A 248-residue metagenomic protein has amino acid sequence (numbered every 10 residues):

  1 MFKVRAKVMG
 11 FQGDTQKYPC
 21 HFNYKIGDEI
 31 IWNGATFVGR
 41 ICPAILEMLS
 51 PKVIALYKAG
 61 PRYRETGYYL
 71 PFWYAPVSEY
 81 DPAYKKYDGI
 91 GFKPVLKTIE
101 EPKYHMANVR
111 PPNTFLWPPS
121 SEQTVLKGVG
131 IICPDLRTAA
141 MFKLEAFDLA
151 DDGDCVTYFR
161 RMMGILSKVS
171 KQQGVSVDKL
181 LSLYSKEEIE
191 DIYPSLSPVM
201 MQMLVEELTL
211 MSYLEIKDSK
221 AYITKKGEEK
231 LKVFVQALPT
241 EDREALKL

Functional and structural regions predicted by a protein language model:
P19-R40, Y193: Short, flexible N-terminal segments of the mature chain
Y57-A150, L248: Glycine- and charge-enriched low-complexity intrinsically disordered segments
F147-D178: Short alpha-helical segments that sit at the start of domains
G174-Y193: Short acidic, hydrophobic short linear motifs in intrinsically disordered regions
I192-L210: Short amphipathic alpha-helical interaction segments
T209-S219: A short, conserved structural fragment
S219-K225: Minor-groove-contacting beta-hairpin "wing" of winged helix-turn-helix DNA-binding domains
K225-L248: Short, amphipathic alpha-helical interaction segments positioned at domain boundaries
